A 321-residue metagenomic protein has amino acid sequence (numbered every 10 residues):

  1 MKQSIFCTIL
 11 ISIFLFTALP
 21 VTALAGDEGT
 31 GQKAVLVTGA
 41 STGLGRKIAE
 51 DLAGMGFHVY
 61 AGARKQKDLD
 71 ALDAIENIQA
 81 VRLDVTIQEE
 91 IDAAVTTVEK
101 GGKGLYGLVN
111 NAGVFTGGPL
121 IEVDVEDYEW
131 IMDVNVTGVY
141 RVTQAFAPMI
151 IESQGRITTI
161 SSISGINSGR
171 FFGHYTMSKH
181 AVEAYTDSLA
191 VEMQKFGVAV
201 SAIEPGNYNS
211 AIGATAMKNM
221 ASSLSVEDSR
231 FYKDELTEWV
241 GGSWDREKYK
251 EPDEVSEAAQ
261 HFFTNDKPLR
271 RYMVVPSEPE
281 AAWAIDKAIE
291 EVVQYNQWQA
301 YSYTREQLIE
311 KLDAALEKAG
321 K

Functional and structural regions predicted by a protein language model:
S41-T42: Conserved glycine-rich cofactor-binding loop
E76-E89: Rossmann-fold cofactor-recognition segment
N111-T116: Conserved NAD(P)H cofactor-binding loop of Rossmann-fold oxidoreductase domains
P119-L120, D127-W130: Substrate-binding pocket helix/loop in short-chain dehydrogenase/reductase
T143, S178: Active-site helix of classical SDR
S162: Residue(s) in the substrate-gating loop at a strand-loop-helix junction that position the organic substrate next
Q194-D245: C-terminal beta-strand-loop-alpha-helix "lid" module of Rossmann-like NAD(P)-dependent dehydrogenases
